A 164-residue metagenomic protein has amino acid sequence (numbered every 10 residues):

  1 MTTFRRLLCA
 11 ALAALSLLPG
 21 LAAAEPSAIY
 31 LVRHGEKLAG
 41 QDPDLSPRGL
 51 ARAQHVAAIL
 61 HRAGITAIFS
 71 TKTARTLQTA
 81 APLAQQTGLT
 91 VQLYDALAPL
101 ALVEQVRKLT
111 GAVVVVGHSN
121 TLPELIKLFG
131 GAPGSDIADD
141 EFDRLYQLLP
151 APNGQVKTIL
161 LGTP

Functional and structural regions predicted by a protein language model:
M1-A11: Bacterial N-terminal signal peptides that target proteins for export
C9-P19: Bacterial N-terminal signal peptides
A23-T110, T121-P164: Active-site-proximal alpha-helix that buttresses catalytic centers in soluble enzyme cores
A112-V114: Noncatalytic modules at the cell exterior or secretory-pathway interfaces, chiefly beta-strand-rich lectin/adhesion
V116-H118: Short beta-strand segments
